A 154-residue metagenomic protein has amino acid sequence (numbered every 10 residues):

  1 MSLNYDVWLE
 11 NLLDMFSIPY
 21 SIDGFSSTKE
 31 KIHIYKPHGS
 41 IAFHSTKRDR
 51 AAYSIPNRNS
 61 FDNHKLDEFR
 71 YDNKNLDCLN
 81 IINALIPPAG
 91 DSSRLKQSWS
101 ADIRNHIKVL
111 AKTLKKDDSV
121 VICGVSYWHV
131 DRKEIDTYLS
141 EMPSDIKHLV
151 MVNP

Functional and structural regions predicted by a protein language model:
M1-R94, S98: Extended, H/D-rich, highly charged conserved domains that either
A101-P154: SIR2/sirtuin-family catalytic core signature
